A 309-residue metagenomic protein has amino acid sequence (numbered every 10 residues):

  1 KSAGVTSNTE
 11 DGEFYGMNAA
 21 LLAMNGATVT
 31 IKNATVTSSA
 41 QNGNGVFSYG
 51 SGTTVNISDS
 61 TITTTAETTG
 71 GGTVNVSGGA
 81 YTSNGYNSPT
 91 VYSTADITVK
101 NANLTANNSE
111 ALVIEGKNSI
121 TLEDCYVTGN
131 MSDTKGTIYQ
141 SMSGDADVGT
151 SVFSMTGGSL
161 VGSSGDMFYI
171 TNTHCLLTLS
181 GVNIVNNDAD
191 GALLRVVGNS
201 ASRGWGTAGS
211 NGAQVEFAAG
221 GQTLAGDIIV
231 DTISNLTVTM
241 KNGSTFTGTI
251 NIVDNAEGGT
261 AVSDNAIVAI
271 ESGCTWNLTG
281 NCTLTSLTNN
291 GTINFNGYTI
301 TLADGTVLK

Functional and structural regions predicted by a protein language model:
K1, T28-N33, T54-D59, V74-G78 (+13 more regions): All-beta strand scaffolds that present successive hydrophobic residues in beta-strands
K1-N18, L22-N25, V29, C282-K309: Extracellular beta-helix/beta-solenoid repeat scaffolds
S2-E10, A34-V36, Q41-N42, S234 (+3 more regions): N-terminal extracellular ligand-recognition/capping segment immediately after the signal peptide
T6-L22, A40-Y49, T65-T69, S83-Y92 (+6 more regions): Extracellular beta-strand/beta-solenoid scaffold signature
A27, N42, G72, A95 (+3 more regions): A generic "binding-loop/recognition-motif" signal
A225-K309: Extracellular beta-strand/loop-rich repeat segments of large surface/secreted proteins
